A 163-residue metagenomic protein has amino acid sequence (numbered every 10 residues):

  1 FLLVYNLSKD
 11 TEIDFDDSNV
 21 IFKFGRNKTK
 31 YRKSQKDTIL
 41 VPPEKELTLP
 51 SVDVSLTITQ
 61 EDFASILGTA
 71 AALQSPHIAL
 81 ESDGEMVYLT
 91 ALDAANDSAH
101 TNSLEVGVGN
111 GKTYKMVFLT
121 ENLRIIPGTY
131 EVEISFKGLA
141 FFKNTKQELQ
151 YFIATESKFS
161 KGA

Functional and structural regions predicted by a protein language model:
F1-K33, V52-A163: DNA polymerase processivity clamps
T38-L56: Long, charge-dense
